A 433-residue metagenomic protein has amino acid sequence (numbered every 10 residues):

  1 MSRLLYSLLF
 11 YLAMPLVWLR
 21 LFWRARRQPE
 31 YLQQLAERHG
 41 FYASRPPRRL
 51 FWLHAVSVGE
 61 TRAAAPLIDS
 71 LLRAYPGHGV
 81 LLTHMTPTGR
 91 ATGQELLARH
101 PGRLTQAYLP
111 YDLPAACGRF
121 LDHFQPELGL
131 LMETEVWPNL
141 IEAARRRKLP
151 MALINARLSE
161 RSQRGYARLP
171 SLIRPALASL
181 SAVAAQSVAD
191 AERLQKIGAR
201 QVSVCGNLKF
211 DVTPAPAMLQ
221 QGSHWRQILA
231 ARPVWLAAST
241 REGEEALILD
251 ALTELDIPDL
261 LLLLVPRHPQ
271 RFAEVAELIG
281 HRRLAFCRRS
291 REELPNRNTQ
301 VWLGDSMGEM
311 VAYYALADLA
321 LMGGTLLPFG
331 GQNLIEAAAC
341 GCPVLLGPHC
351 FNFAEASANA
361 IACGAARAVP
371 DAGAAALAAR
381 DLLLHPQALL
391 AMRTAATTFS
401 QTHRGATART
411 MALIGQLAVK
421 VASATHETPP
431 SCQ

Functional and structural regions predicted by a protein language model:
M1-Q433: Nucleotide-activated sugar donor-binding and catalytic core shared by glycosyltransferases and related lipid-linked
